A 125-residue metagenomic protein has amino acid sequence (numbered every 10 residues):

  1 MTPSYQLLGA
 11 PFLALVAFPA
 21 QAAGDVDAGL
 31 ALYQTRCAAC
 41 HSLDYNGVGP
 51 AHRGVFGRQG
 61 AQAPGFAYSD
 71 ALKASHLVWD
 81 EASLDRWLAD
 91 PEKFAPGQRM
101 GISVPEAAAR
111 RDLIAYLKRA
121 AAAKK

Functional and structural regions predicted by a protein language model:
M1-P11: Bacterial N-terminal signal peptides that target proteins for export
A17-A20: N-terminal signal peptide c-region/cleavage motif recognized by signal peptidases
G24-G47, H52: Sequence/structural segment immediately N-terminal to covalent heme-attachment motifs in c-type and related
V26, L30, Y45, L77 (+2 more regions): Solvent-exposed, acidic/flexible segments
V26, P50-D70: Short glycine/threonine-rich turn/loop motifs
A38, S42-L43, F66, K73-A74 (+1 more regions): Mobile acidic interaction elements
G65-D85: Short Fe-S-cluster ligation motifs
D80-K125: C-terminal capping alpha-helices of c-type cytochrome domains
